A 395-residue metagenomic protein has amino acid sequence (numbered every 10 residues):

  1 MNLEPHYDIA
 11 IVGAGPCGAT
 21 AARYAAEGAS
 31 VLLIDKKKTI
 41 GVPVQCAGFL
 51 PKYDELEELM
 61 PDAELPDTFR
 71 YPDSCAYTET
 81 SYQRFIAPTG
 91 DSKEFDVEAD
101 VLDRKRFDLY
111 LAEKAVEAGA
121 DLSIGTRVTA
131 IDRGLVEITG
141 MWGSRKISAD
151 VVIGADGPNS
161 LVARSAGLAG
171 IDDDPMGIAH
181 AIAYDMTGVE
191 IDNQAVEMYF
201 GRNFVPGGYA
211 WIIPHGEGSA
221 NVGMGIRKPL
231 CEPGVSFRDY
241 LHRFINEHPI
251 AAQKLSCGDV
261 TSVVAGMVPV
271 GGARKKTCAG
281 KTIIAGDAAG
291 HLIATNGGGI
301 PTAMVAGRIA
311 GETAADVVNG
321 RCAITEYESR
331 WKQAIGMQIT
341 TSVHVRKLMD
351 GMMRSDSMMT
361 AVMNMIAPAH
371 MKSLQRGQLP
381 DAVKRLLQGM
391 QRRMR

Functional and structural regions predicted by a protein language model:
H6-L33: N-terminal Rossmann-like FAD-binding beta1-loop-alpha1 element of flavoenzymes
G13, A155-D156, A285: Short, well-ordered coil/turn residues at beta-beta hairpins and beta-strand->alpha-helix junctions within
Y24, K37-Q83: N-terminal FAD cofactor-binding segment of flavoenzymes
L33-K37, D287: Conserved acidic E/D residue at the C-terminus of a beta-strand in Rossmann-like folds
T39, K114-A252: Predominantly flavin-linked oxidoreductase catalytic cores and closely associated redox partners
E57-E58, D67-T68, A87-F107: Dinucleotide-binding Rossmann-like beta1-alpha1 core, especially the glycine-rich loop that anchors the ADP
V128, L230-A310, N319-R321: FAD/FMN-dependent oxidoreductases across multiple families
E312-R395: C-terminal helical "tail/cap" subdomain of flavin- and related membrane-associated enzymes
